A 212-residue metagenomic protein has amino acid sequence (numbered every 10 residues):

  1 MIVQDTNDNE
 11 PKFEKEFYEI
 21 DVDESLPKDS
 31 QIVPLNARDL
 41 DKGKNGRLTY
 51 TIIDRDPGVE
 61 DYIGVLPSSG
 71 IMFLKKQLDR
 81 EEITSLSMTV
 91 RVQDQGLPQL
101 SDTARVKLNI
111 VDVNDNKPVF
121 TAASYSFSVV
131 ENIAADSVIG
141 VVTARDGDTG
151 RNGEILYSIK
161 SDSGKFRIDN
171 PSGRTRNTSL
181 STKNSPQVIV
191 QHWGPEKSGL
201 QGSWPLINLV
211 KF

Functional and structural regions predicted by a protein language model:
M1-F212: Extracellular cadherin-type adhesion modules in metazoan precursor proteins
